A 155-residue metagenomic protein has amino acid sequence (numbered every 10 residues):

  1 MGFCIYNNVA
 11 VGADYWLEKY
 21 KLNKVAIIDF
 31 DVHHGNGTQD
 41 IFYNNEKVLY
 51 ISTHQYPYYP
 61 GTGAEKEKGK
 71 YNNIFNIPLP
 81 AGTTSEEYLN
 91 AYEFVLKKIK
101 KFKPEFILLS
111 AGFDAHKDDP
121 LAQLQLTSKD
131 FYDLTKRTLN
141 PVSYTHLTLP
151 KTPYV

Functional and structural regions predicted by a protein language model:
M1-V142: Conserved alpha-helical scaffold segments that buttress catalytic/binding sites
H146, K151-V155: Single conserved hydrophobic/aromatic residue that forms the stacking wall/gate of nucleotide- or nucleobase-binding
